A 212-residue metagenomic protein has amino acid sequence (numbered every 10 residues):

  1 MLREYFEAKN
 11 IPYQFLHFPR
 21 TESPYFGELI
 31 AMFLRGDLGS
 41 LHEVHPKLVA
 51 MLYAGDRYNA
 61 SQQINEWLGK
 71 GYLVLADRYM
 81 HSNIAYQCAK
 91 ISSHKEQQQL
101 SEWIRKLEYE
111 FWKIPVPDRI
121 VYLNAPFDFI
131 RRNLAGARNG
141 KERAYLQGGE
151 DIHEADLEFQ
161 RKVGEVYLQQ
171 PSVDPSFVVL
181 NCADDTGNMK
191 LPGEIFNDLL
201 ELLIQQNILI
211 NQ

Functional and structural regions predicted by a protein language model:
M1-Y5, D128-Q212: NTP-dependent small-molecule kinase module
A8-W112: ATP-dependent small-molecule kinase phosphotransfer cores that center on conserved nucleotide phosphate-binding segments
I11, P115-R119, V173-S176: Short glycine-/polar-rich loops that comprise or flank the Walker A/P-loop and associated switch/sensor motifs
L16, L75, R119-V121, V178-L180: Hydrophobic/aromatic beta-strand patches that form the interior of the parallel beta-sheet core in alpha/beta enzyme
T21, Y79, A125, A183-D184: Short beta->alpha linker loops
F33, G55, R78, L123-N124 (+2 more regions): Conserved catalytic core of Hanks-type protein kinase domains
G39, K113, I208-Q212: Charged, solvent-exposed alpha-helical segments that act as regulatory interaction surfaces
S82-E165: A glycine- and Lys/Arg-enriched "phosphate-lid" helix/loop adjacent to the NTP-binding pocket of small-molecule kinases
